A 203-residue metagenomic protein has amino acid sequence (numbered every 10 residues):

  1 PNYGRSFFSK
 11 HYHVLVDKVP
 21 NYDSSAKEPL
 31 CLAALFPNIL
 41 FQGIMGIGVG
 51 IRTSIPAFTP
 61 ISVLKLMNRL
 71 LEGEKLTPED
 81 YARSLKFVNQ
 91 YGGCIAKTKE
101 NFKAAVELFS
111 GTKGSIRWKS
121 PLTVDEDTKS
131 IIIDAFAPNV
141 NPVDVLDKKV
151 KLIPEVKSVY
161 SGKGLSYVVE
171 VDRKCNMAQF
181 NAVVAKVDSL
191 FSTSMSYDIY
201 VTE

Functional and structural regions predicted by a protein language model:
P1-P20: Active-site cavity-forming subdomains of large catalytic enzyme subunits
V14-E203: Intrinsically disordered, low-complexity regulatory segments
